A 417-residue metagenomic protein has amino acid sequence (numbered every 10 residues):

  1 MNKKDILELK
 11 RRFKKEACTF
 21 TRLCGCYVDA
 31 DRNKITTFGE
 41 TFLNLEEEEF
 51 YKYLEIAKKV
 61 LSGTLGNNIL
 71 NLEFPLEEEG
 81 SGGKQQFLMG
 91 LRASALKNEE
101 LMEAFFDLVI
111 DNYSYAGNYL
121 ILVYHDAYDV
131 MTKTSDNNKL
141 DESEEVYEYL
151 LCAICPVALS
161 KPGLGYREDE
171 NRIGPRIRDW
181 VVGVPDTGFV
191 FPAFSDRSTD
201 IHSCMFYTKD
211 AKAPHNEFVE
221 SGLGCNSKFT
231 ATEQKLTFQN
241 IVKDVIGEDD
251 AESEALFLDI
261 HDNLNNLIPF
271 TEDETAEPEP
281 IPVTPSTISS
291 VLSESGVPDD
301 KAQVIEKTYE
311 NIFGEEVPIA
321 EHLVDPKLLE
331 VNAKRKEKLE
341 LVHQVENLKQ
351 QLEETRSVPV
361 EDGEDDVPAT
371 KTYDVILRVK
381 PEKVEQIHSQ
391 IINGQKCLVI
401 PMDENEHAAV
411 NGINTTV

Functional and structural regions predicted by a protein language model:
M1-K4: Phospho-regulated, Ser/Thr/Pro-rich intrinsically disordered or coiled-coil terminal scaffolds of eukaryotic
L7: Active-site-proximal "nucleotidyltransferase
K10-D31: Leu/Val/Ala/Ile-rich N-terminal alpha-helices, chiefly Sec-type signal peptides and the beginnings
L23, Y27, Y119, V410-N414: General "foldedness" signal
D29-D365: Long, hydrophobic alpha/beta structural blocks
V367-P368, R378-V417: Extended, charge-rich low-complexity regions and/or helical-solenoid scaffolds
Y373-L377: C-terminal helix-loop subdomains that flank or include functional centers
